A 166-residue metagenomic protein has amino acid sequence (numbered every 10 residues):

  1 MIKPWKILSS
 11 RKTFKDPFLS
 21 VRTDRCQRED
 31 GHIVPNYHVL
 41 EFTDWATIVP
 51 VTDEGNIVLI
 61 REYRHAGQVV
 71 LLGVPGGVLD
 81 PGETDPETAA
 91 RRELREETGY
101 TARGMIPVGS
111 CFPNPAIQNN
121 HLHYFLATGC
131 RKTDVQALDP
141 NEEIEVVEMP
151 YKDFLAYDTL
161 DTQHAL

Functional and structural regions predicted by a protein language model:
I2, Y37-F42, T47-R92, L138-P140: Conserved Nudix-box catalytic region and its N-terminal flanking loop in Nudix hydrolases and closely related
I2-W5, V70, P107, P115-A116 (+1 more regions): Nudix hydrolase/Nudix homology domain
S9-T47, D53: Acidic, metal-coordinating catalytic segment for phosphate/diphosphate chemistry, firing primarily on the Nudix
R11-K12, G109-N114: Short, solvent-exposed loop/turn elements at beta->coil junctions and helix N-caps that rim active or binding pockets
T23-D30, N114-T133: Active-site-adjacent beta-strand/loop module that shapes the phosphate/pyrophosphate-binding cleft
E29-G31, T52-E54, Y63, E83 (+2 more regions): Short loop segments at secondary-structure junctions
G73, Y124, E148: Short aromatic/basic micro-patch
P81-S110: Internal catalytic-core helix/loop-beta-alpha segment that presents or stabilizes conserved functional determinants
